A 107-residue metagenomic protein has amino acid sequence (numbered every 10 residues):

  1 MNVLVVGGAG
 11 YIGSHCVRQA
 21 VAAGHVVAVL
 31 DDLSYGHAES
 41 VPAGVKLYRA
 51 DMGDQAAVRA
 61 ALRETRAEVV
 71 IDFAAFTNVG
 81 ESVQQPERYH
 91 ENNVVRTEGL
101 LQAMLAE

Functional and structural regions predicted by a protein language model:
M1-E107: N-terminal Rossmann-like NAD(P)+-binding domain of SDR-like oxidoreductases, especially those catalyzing
